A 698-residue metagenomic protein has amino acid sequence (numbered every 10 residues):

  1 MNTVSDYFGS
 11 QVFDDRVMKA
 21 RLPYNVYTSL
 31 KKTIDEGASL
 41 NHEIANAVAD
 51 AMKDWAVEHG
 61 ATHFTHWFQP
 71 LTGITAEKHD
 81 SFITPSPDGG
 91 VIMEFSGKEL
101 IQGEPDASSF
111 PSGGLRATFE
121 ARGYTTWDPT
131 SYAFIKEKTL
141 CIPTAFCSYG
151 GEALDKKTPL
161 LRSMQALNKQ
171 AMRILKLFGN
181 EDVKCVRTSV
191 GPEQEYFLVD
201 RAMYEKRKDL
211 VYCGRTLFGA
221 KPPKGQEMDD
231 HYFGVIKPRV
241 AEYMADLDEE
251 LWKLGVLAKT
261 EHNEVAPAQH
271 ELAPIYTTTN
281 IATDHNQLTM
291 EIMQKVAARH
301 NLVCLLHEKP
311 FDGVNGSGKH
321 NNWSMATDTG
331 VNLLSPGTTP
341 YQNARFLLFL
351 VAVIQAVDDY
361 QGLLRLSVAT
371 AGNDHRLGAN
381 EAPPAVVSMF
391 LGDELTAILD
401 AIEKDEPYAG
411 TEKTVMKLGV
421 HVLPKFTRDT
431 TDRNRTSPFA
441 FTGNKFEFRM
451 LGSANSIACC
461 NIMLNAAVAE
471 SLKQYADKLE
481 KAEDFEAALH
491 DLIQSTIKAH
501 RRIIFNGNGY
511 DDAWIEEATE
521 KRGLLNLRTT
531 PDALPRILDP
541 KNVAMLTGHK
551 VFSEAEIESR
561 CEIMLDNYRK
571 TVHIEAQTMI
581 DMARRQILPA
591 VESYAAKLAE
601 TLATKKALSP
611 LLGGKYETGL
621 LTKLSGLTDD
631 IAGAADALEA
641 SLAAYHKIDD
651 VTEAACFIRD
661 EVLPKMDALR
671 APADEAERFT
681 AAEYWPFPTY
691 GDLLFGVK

Functional and structural regions predicted by a protein language model:
M1-D14, T33-D35, E152, P223-Y232: Gly-rich Lys/Arg/Thr-decorated short loops/hinges at beta-loop-alpha junctions or inter-strand turns that position
M1-Y27, N41, R122-I142, T442 (+1 more regions): Catalytic pocket of metal/acid-base enzymes, prominently hydrolases
Y7-E120: Active-site core of metal-dependent hydrolases
I44, F68, S96, P274 (+5 more regions): Active-site proximal loops enriched in glycine and acidic residues that flank catalytic Cys/His/Asp and coordinate
I44-V48, F68-P70, K98-E99, F146 (+4 more regions): Active-site-proximal loop/turn and secondary-structure-junction residues that shape catalytic pockets, frequently
G73-G89, S108, R207, G214-T216 (+4 more regions): Short linear, low-complexity motifs centered on an aromatic residue
E120-H300, C304-L306, N315-G318, M325-E562: Glycine-rich, acidic/polar active-site loops that bind/position phosphate-bearing ligands
I493, A499-K698: C-terminal amphipathic alpha-helical interaction region
